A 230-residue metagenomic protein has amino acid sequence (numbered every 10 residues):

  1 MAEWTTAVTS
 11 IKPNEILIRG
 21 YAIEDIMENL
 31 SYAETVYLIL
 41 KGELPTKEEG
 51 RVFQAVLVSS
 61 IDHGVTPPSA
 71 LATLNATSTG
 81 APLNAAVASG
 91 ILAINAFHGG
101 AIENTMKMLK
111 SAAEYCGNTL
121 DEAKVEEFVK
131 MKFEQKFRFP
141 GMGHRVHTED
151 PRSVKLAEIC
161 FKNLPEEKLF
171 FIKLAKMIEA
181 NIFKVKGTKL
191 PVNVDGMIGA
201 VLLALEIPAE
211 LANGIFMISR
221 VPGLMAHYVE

Functional and structural regions predicted by a protein language model:
M1-E230: Non-transmembrane, aqueous-exposed alpha-helical and coiled segments at domain scale
